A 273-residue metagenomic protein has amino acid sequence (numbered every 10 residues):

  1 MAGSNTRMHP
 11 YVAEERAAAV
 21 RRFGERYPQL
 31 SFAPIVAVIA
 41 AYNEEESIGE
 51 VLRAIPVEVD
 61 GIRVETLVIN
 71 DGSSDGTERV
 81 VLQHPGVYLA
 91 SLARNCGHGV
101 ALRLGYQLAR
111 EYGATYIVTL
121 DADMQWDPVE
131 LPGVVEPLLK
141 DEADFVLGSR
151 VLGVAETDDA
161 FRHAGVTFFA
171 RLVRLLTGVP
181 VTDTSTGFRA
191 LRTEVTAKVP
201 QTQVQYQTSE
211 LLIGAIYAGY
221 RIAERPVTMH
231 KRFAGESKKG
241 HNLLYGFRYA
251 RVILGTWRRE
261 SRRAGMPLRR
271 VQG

Functional and structural regions predicted by a protein language model:
M1-F32, L176-G178, T202-G273: Hydrophobic helical membrane-anchoring modules
P34-V36, E65, E210: Cell-envelope/extracellular polymer assembly enzymes that use nucleotide-activated donors
I39, R63-S73: Short beta-strand/loop segment that forms part of the nucleotide-sugar
E44-S47, S73, D127: Donor nucleotide-sugar binding loop of glycosyltransferases
R53-R63: Short, acidic, metal-binding catalytic loop of nucleotide-sugar glycosyltransferases
N70-E78, M124: A conserved acidic beta->alpha catalytic loop
Y88, L92-E111, Y116, P128-Q205 (+3 more regions): Acceptor/aglycone-binding surface of glycosyltransferases and processive sugar-polymer synthases
